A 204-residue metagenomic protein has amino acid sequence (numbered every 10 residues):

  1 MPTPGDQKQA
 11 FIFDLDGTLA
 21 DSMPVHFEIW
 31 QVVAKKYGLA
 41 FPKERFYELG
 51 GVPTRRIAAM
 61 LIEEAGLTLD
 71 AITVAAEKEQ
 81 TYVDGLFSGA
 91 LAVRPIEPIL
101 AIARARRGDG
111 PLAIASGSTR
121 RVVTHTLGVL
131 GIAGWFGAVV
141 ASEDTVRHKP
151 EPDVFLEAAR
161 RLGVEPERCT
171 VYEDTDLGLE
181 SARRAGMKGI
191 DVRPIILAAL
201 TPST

Functional and structural regions predicted by a protein language model:
M1-Q9, A101-R104, T119-T204: Asp-based, Mg2+/Mn2+-dependent phosphohydrolase catalytic module
P2-E48, R184: Active-site neighborhood of HAD-like aspartate-dependent phosphohydrolases
Q7, D84-I114, R120, T124: Short, acidic loop-to-helix structural element flanking the phosphoryl-transfer center in phosphate-processing enzymes
V25, L49-P53, E77-K78, R94-P98 (+3 more regions): Short beta->alpha linker loops
F27, Q31, T54-A59, R120 (+1 more regions): An amphipathic alpha-helix signature
L39-F41, L67, I132, V164: Helix N-cap/coil-helix junction residues
G51-G85, R104: A metal-dependent, Asp-based hydrolase signature
